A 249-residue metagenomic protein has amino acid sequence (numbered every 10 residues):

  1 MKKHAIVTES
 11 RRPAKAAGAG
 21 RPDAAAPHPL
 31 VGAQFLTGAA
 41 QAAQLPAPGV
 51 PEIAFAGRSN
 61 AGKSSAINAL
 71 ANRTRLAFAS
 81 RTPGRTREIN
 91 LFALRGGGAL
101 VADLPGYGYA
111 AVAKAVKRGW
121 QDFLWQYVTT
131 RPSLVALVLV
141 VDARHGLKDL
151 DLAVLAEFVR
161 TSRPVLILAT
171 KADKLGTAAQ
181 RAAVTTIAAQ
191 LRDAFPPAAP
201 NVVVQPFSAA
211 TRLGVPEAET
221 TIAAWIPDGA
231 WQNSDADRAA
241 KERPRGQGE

Functional and structural regions predicted by a protein language model:
K2-A111, P227-Q232: Conserved G1/Walker A P-loop phosphate-binding module
L30-A43, K174-D235: Canonical P-loop GTPase G-domain recognition
G49, R75, E88, L100 (+7 more regions): Helical mechanochemical/support elements of P-loop NTPase systems and associated helical scaffolds
G84, G108, G146, L175 (+1 more regions): Glycine-/small-residue-rich active-site loops that bind phosphorylated ligands and cofactors
D103, T170, S208: Active-site glycine-centered loops adjacent to acidic/histidine catalytic or metal-binding residues that shape
Y107-R118, D173-G176: Flexible beta-alpha connector loops of hexameric P-loop NTPases
Q121-V202: Conserved C-terminal guanine-recognition region of P-loop GTPase G domains, centered on the G4
K241-E249: Long, low-complexity, intrinsically disordered segments
